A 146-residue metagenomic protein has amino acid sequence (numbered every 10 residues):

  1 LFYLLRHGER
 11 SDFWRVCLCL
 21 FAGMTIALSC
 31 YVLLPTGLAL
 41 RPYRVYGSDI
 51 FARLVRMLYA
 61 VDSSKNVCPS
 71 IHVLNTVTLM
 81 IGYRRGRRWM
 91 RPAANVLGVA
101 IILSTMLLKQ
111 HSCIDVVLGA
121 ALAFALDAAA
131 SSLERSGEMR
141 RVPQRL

Functional and structural regions predicted by a protein language model:
L1, F21, T78-L79, N95-G98 (+2 more regions): Residues within membrane-spanning alpha-helices of integral membrane proteins, especially the hydrophobic core/packing
L4-H7, L108: Residues in soluble alpha-helical coiled-coils and helical-bundle/repeat scaffolds
R6-M90, I102, L133-L146: Membrane-interface loops
W14, W89-A94, S112-V116: Short, aromatic-rich membrane-interface segments at the entry and exit of alpha-helical transmembrane domains
R41-V45, S63-C68, A100-A128: Interfacial helix-loop-helix junctions of multi-pass membrane proteins
R84, R91-A94, Q110, A128-A130: Solvent-exposed, well-ordered amphipathic alpha-helical segments that flank/support binding or catalytic loops
P92, V117, A121-R141: Hydrophobic alpha-helical segments of polytopic membrane proteins
